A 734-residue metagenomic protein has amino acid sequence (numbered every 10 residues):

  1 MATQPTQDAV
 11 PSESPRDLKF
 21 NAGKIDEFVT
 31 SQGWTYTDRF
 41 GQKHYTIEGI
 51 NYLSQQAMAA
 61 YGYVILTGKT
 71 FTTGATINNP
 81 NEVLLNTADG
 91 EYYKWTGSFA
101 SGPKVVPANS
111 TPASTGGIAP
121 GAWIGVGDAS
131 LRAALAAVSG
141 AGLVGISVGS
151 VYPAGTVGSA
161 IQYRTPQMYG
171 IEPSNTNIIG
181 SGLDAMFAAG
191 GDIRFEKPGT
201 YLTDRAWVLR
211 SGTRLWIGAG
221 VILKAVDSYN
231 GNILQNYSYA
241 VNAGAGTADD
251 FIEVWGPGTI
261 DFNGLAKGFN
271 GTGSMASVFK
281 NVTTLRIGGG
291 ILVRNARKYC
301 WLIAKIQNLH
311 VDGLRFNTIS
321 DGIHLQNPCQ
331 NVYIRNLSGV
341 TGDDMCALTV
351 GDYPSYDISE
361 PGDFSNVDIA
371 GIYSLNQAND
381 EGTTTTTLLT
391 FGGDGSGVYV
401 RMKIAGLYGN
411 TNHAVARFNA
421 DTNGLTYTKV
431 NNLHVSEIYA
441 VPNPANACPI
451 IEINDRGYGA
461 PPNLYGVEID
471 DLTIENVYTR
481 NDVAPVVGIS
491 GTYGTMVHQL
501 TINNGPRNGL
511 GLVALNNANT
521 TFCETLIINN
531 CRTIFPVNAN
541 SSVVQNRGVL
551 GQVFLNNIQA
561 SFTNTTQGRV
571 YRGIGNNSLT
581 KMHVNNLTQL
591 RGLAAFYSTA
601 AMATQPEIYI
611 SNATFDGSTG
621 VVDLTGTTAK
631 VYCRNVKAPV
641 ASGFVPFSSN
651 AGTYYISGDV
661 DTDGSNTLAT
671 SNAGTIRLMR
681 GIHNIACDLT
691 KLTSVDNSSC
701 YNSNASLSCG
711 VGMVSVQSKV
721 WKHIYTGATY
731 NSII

Functional and structural regions predicted by a protein language model:
M1-S694, C700-S703, M713: Extracellular/periplasmic carbohydrate-active domains that bind, remodel, or depolymerize complex polysaccharides
W123, G158-S159, V720-H723, G727-I733: Tryptophan-centered short beta-strand motifs
V711-M713, V720: Hydrophobic beta-strand positions in blades of beta-propellers and related beta-sheet-rich domains
